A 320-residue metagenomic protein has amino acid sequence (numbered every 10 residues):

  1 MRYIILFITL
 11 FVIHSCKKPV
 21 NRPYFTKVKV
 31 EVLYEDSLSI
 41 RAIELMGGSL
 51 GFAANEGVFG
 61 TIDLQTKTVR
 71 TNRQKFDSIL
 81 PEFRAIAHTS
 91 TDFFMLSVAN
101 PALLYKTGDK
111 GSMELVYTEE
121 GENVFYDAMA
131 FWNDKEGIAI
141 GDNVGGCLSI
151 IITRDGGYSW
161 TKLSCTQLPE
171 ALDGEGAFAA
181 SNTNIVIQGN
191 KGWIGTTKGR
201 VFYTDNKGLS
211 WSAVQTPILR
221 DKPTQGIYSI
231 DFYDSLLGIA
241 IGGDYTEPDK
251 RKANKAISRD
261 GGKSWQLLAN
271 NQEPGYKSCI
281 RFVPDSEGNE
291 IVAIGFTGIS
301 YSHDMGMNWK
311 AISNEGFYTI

Functional and structural regions predicted by a protein language model:
M1-K27: Bacterial Sec-dependent N-terminal signal peptides
P23-L33, E56-F76, P101-E120, S149-P169 (+4 more regions): Asp-box/BNR beta-propeller loop motif
V32-G57: Beta-strand-rich domains and repeat architectures in extracellular enzymes and scaffolds, especially beta-propellers
Y34-E35, D77-P81, G121-Y126, P169-A179 (+2 more regions): Short glycine-/Asp-/Thr-/Trp-enriched loop segments that recur within the blades of beta-propeller repeat domains
S39-A42, P81-A87, N123-A130, T224-S229 (+2 more regions): Repeated scaffold domains used in trafficking and secretory/extracellular systems, primarily beta-propellers
S49-G51, D92-F94, K135-A139, K191-W193 (+2 more regions): Entry beta-strands of beta-propeller and related beta-repeat scaffolds
A54-N55, L96-V98, I140-D142, G189 (+3 more regions): Recurrent small/Gly-Pro-centered beta-turn motifs in extracellular repeat architectures
A269-S300: Loop/turn-rich, solvent-exposed surfaces of beta-rich toroidal or solenoidal domains
